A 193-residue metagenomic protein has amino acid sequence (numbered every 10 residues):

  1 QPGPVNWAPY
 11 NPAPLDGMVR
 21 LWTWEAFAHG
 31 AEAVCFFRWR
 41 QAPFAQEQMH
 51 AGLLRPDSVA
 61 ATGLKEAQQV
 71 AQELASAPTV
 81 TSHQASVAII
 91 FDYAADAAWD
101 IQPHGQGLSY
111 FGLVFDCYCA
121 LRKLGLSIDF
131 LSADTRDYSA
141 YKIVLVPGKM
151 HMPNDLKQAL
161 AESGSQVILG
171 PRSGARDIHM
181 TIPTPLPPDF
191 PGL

Functional and structural regions predicted by a protein language model:
Q1-L193: Carbohydrate-binding surfaces of carbohydrate-active enzymes
